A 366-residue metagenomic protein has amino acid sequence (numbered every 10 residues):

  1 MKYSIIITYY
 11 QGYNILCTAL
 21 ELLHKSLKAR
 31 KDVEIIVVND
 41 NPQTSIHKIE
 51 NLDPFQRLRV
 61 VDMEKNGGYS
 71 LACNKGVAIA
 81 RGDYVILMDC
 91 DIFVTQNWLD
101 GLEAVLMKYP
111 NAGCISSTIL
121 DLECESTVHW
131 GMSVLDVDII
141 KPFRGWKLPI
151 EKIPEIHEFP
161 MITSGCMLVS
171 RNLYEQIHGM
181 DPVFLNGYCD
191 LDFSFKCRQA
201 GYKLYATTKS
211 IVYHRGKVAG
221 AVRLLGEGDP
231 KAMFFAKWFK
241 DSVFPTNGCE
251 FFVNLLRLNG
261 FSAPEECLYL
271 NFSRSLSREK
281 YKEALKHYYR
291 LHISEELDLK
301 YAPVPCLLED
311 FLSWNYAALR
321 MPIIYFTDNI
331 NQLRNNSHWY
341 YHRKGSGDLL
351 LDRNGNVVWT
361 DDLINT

Functional and structural regions predicted by a protein language model:
G12-L27, K280-Y281: Short, well-formed alpha-helical segments that are part of the catalytic scaffolds of diverse glycosyltransferases
L23-D62: Acidic donor-binding segment of Leloir-type glycosyltransferases
M63-A80: Glycine-rich, basic loop-to-helix element that forms the pyrophosphate-binding segment of sugar-nucleotide handling
V85: Short aromatic/hydrophobic "clamp" motif used to bind/position activated sugar donors
N97-L135: Conserved donor NDP-sugar-binding/catalytic core segment of glycosyltransferases
G101, P160-H178, V183-I211: A short, conserved alpha-helix in the catalytic core of glycosyltransferases
L120-E123, F195, Q199-P264: Active-site-adjacent helix/loop segment of glycosyltransferases that harbors family-specific signature motifs
L135-F159: Short, flexible, basic/aromatic active-site loop/helix in glycosyltransferases
